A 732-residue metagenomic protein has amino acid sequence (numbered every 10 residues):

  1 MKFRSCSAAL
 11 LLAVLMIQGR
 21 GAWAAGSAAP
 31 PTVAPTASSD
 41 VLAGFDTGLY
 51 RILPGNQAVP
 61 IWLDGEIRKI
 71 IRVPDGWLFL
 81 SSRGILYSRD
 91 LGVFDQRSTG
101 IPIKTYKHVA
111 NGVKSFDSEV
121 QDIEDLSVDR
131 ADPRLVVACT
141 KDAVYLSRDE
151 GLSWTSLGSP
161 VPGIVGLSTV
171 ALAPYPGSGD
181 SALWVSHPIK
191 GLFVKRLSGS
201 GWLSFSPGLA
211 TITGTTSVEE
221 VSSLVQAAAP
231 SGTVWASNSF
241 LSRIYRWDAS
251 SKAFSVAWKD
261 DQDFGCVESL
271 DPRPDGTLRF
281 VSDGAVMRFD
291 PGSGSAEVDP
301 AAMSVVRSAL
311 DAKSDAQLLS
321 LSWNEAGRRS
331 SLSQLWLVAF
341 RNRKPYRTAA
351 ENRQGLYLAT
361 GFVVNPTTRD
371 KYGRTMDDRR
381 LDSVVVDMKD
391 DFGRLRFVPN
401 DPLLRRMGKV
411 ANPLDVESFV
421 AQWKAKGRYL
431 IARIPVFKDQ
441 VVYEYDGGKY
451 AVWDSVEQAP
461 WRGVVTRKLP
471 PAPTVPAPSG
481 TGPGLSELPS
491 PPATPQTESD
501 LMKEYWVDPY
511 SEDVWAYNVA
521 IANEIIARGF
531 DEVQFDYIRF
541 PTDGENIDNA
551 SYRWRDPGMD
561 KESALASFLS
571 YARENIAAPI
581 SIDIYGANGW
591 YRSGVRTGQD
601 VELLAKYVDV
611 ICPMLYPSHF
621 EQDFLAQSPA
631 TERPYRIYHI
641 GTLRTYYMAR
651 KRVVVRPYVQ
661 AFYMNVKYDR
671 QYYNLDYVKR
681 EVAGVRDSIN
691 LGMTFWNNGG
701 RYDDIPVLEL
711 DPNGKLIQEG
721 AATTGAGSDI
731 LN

Functional and structural regions predicted by a protein language model:
A25-S38, D46, V59-V73, G100-A131 (+4 more regions): Short coil-to-beta transitions that initiate beta-strands within beta-rich domains
D40-L42, W77-F79, L135-V137, Y145 (+6 more regions): Conserved beta-propeller blade signature
I52, S88-R89, S147-R148, K195-R196 (+2 more regions): Conserved Ser/Thr-centered positions that define the repeating blades of beta-propeller domains
Y346-V364, F437-E524: Active-site-adjacent "subsite" loops/lids of carbohydrate-active enzymes
Y357, Y429-P435, Q534-P541, D560-T597 (+1 more regions): Aromatic-lined carbohydrate-recognition surfaces of secreted/lumenal glycan-active proteins
D370-G393, A527-E532, V610, S688-G692: Catalytic domains of carbohydrate-active enzymes, especially glycoside hydrolases
R379-P413, T542, I547-N549: Aromatic-lined carbohydrate-binding/catalytic grooves of carbohydrate-active enzymes
V608-Q622, T631-H639, R644, M648-L731: Substrate-binding cleft of secreted/luminal carbohydrate-active enzymes
